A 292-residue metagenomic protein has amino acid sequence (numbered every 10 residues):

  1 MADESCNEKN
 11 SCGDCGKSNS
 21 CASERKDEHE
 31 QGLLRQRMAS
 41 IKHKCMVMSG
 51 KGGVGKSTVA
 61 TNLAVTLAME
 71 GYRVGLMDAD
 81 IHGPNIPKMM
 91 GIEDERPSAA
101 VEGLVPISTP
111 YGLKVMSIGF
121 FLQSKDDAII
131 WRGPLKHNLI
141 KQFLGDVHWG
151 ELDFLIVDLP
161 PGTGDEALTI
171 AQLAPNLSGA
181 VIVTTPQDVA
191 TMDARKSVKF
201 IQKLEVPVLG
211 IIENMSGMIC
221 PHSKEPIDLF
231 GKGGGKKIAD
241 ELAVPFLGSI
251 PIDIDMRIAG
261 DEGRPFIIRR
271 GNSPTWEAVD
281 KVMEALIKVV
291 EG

Functional and structural regions predicted by a protein language model:
M1-L33: Cysteine-cluster motifs in flexible loop/terminal segments that predominantly coordinate metals
D27, D153-F154, P160-A259: Conserved catalytic-core segment of NTP-binding enzymes
R37-K42: Phosphate-binding P-loop
K44-I81, A194, V198: Walker A/P-loop phosphate-binding motif and the immediately C-terminal alpha-helix
V74, A79-K125, H137: Phosphate-binding loop that captures ATP/GTP phosphates
M116, I140, L159, Q172 (+2 more regions): Glycine-rich phosphate-binding loops of nucleotide-dependent enzymes
I118-P134, F143-T169: Switch II (G3) loop of P-loop NTPases
E262-S273: C-terminal boundary of histidine-terminating zinc-finger modules
